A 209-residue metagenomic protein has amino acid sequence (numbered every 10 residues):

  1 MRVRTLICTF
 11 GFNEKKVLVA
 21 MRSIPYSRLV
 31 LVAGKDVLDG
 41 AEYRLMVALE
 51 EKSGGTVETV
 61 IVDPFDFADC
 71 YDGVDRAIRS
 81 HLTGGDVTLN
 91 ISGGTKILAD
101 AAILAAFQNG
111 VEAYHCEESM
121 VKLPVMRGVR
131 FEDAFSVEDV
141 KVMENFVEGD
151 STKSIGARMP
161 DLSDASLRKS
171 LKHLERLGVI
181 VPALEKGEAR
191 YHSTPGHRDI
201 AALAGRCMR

Functional and structural regions predicted by a protein language model:
M1-D86, D100-R209: Long, low-complexity, Lys/Arg-enriched
N90-A101: Elongated alpha-helical scaffolds
